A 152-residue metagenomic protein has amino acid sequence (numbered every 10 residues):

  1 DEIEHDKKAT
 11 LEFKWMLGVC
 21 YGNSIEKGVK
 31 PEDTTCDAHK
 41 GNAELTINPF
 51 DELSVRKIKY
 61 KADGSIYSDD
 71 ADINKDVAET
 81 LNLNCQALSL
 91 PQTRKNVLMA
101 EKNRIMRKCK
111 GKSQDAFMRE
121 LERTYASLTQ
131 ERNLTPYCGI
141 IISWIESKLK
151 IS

Functional and structural regions predicted by a protein language model:
D1-G41: Histidine-centered nuclease catalytic patch
E12-G22, I58-G64, G139-S143: Short, Lys/Arg-enriched charge-dense amphipathic segments
G18, S54, E101: Functionally constrained cores in energy, signaling, and assembly domains
V19-K30, I66-D69, I73-N74, E146-S152: Short, surface-exposed, charge-dense and proline/glycine-enriched linear segments
V29-K75, L83-P91: Long, low-complexity, intrinsically disordered segments enriched in glycines and aromatic residues
N74-S152: C-terminal, charged low-complexity interaction regions
